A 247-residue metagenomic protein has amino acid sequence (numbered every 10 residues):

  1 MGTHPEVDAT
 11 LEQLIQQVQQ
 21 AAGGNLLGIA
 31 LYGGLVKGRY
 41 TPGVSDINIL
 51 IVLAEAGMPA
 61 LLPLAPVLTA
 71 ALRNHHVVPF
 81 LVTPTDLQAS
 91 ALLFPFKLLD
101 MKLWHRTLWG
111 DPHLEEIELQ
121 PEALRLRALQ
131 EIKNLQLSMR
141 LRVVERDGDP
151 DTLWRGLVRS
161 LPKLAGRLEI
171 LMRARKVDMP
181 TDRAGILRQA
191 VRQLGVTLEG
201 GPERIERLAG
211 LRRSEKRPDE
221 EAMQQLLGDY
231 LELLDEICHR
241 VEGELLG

Functional and structural regions predicted by a protein language model:
G2-Q19, K37-V44, I49-F94: Metal-dependent nucleotidyltransferase catalytic core
T3-E6, P66-R155, S160-L161: Conserved NTP/Mg2+-binding pocket subregion across the NTase superfamily
Q16-Q20, A70, T107, R192 (+2 more regions): A generic structural signal for well-ordered alpha-helical segments enriched in polar/charged residues
V18-G28, R73-H75, G201: Short secondary-structure junctions
L27-L35: Short gly/ser-rich loop at a beta-strand->alpha-helix junction or flexible surface loop bordering the NTP-binding
E118-G247: Conserved nucleotidyltransferase catalytic core and NTase-mimicking acidic/glycine-rich helix/loop elements in nucleic
